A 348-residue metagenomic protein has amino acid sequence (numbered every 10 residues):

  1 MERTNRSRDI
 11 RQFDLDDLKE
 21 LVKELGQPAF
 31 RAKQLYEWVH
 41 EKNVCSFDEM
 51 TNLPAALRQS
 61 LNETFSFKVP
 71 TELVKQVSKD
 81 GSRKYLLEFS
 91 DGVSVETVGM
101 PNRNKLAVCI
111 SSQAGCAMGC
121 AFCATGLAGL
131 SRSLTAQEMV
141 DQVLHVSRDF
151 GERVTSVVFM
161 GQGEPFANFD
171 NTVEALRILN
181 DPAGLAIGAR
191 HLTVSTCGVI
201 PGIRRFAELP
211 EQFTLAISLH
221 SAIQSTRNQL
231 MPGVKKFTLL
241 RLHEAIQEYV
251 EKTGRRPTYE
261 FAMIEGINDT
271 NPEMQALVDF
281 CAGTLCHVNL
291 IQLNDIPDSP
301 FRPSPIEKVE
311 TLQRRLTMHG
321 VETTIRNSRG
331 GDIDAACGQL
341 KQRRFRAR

Functional and structural regions predicted by a protein language model:
M1-V95, R103, Q247-R256, F261-R348: Auxiliary Fe-S-binding modules of radical SAM enzymes
Q34, Q113, M139-Q142, Q313: Glutamine-centric residue-chemistry signal
S78, S111-S112, S195, S218: Short linear Ser/Thr-Pro motifs
R83, V95, L106-C109, M118 (+1 more regions): Generic beta-strand structural signal
G99-M100, N171: Residue-level structural signal for beta-strand termini and adjacent loop
P101-E138: Canonical Radical SAM [4Fe-4S] cluster-binding loop centered on the CxxxCxxC motif and its immediate flanking residues
L127-S156: Conserved alpha-helical substructure of the radical SAM core
S147-S156, G161-T324: Conserved AdoMet/S-adenosylmethionine-binding subsite of the radical SAM
